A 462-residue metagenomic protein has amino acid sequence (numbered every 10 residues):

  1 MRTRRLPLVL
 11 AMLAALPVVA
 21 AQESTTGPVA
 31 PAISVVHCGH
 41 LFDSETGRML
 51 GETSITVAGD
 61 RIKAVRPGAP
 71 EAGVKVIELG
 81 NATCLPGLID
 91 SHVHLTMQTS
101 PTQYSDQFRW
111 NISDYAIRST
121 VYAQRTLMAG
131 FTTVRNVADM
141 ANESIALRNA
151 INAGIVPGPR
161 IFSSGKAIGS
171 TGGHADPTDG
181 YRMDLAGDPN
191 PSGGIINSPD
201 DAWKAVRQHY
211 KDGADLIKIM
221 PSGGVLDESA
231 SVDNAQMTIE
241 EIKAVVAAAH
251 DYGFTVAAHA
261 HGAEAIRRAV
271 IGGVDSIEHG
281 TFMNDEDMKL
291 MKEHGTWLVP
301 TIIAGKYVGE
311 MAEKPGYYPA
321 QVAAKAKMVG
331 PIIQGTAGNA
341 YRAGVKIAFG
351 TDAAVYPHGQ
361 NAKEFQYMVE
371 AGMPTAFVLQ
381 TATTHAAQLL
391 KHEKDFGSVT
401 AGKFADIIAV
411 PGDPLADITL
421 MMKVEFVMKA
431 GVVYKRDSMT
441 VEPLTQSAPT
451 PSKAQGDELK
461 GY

Functional and structural regions predicted by a protein language model:
S24-G27, L41-S54, P67, P374-L379 (+1 more regions): Acidic, glycine-enriched loop/beta-strand segments at the rims of small-molecule binding/catalytic pockets
G27-A32, L41, T46-L85: Histidine-rich, glycine-flanked metal-binding segment
A82-I155, T171-T178, E240, E264 (+1 more regions): Metal-associated gating/positioning segment near the N- to mid-region
M97-Y115, Q124, T171-N190, V225-I239 (+1 more regions): Active-site gating loops and adjacent loop-to-helix segments of metal-dependent hydrolytic enzymes
T99-T102, S144, G173-H174, D227-S229 (+6 more regions): Histidine/acidic-residue-rich catalytic or RNA/ligand-binding cores of hydrolases and nuclease-related proteins
Q107, D251-T255, A320-Q321, K327-D413: His/Asp/Glu-enriched, well-ordered alpha-helical/loop segment that forms or immediately abuts the divalent-metal
R118-E143, P157-A167, A214-D227, T255 (+3 more regions): Divalent metal-dependent hydrolysis catalytic cores, especially in the metallo-beta-lactamase
N149-A167, V232-A258, G295, V299-I303: Alpha-helix-loop-beta-strand connector modules within alpha/beta enzyme cores
